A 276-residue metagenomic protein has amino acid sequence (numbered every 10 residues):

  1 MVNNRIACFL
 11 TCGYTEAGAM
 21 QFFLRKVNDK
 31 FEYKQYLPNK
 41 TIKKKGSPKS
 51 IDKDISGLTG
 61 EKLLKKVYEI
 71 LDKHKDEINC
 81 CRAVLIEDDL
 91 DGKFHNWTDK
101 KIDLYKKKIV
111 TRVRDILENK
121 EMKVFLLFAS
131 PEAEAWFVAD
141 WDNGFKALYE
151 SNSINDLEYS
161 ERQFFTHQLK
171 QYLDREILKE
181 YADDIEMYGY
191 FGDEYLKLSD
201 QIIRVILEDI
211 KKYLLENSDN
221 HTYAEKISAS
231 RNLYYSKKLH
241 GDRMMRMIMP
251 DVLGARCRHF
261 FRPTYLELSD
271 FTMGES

Functional and structural regions predicted by a protein language model:
V2-N4, G18-P48, Y68-S276: C-terminal accessory helical subdomains adjacent to catalytic cores in phosphodiester- and nucleotide-handling enzymes
I6-L10: Conserved beta-strand elements of the Class I
T11-C12, A129: Small/polar loops that bind or transfer phosphate-bearing groups
G13-A17: Short acidic, Gly/Ser-rich segments with clustered Asp/Glu that frequently serve as metal-coordination loops in enzyme
I42-K65: Acidic/glycine-enriched edge-of-secondary-structure segments
